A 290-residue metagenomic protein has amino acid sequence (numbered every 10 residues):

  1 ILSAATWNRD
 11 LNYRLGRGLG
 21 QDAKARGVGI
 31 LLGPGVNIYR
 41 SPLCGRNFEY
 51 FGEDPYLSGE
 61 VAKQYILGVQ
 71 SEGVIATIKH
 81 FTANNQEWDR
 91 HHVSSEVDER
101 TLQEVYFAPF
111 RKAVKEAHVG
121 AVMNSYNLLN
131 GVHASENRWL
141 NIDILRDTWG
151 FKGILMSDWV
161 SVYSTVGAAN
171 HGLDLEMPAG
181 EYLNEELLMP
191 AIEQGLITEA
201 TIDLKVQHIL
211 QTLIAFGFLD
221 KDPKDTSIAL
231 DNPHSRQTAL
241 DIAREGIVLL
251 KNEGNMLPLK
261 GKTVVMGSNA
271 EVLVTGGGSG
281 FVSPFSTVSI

Functional and structural regions predicted by a protein language model:
I1-I290: Glycoside hydrolase catalytic-domain context in secreted enzymes
